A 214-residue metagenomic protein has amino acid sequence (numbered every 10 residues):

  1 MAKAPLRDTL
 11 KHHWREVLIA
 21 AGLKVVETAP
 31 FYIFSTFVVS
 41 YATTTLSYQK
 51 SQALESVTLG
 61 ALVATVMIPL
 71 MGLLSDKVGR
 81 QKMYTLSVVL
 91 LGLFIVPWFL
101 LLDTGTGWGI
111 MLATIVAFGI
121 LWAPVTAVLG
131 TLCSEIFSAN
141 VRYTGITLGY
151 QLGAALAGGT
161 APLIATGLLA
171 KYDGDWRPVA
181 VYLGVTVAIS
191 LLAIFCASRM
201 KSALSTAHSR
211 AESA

Functional and structural regions predicted by a protein language model:
W14-A64, A157-P162: Extracytoplasmic gate region of multi-pass secondary transporters
I68-R80: Helix-to-loop junctions at the C-terminal end of transmembrane segments in multipass secondary transporters
K77-V89: Cytoplasmic membrane-interface "Motif A"-like loop-to-helix N-cap segments of 12-TM Major Facilitator Superfamily
V89-G105: C-terminal ends and interior cores of transmembrane alpha-helices in multi-pass membrane transporters/permeases
P124-F137: Intracellular juxtamembrane helix-capping segments at the cytosolic ends of symmetry-related transmembrane helices
L132, G184-A214: Multi-pass alpha-helical transporter architecture, strongest for 12-TM Major Facilitator/SLC carriers used
A139-Y172: A late C-terminal transmembrane helix in Major Facilitator Superfamily
G167-V185: A membrane-interface helix-boundary motif in multi-pass transporters
